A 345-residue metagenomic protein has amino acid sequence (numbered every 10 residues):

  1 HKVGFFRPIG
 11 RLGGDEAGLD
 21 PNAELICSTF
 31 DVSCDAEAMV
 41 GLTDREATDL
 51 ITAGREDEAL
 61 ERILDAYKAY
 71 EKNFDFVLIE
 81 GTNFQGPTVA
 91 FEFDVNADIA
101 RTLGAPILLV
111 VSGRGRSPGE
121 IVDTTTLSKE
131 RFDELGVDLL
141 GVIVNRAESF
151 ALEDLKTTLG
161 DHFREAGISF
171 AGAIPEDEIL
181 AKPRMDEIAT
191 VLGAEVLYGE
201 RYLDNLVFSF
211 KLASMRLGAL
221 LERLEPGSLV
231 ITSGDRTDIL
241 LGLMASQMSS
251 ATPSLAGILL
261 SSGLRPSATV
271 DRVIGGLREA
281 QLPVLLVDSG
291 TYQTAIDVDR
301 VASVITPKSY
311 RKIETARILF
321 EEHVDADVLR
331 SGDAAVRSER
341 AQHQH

Functional and structural regions predicted by a protein language model:
H1-A69: N-terminal phosphate/diphosphate-binding loop that engages ATP/GTP or pyrophosphate donors across diverse enzyme folds
G41-R45, D49, D161-A181: Ligand-binding beta-strand-loop-alpha-helix segment within the catalytic cores of soluble metabolic enzymes
D49-E92, A97-R101: Phosphate-binding/switch loop-helix module in NTP-utilizing enzymes
T52-D57, T157, K182-L192, L212-M215 (+1 more regions): Short, surface-exposed amphipathic charged segments that create phosphate/polyanion-binding patches used for binding
Y70-N73, A219-S228, M248-L255: Flexible, charged surface loops at secondary-structure boundaries
G81-I168, D235-V301, P307: Conserved catalytic-core segment of NTP-binding enzymes
I121-V122, V207-G218, V230-M244: A general structural motif
E176-E178, K182-L220, R311-H345: Flexible inter-domain linker/hinge segments
